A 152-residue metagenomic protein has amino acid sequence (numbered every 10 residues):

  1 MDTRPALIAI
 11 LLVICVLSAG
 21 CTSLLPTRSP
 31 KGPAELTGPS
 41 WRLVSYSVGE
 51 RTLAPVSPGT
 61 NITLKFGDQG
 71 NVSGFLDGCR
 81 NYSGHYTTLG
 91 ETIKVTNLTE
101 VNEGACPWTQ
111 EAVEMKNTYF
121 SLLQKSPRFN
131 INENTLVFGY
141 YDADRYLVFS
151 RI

Functional and structural regions predicted by a protein language model:
M1-A6, L12-V13: Positively charged n-region of N-terminal signal peptides that target proteins for export
I10-L11, L17, C21-I152: Lipid interaction determinants
